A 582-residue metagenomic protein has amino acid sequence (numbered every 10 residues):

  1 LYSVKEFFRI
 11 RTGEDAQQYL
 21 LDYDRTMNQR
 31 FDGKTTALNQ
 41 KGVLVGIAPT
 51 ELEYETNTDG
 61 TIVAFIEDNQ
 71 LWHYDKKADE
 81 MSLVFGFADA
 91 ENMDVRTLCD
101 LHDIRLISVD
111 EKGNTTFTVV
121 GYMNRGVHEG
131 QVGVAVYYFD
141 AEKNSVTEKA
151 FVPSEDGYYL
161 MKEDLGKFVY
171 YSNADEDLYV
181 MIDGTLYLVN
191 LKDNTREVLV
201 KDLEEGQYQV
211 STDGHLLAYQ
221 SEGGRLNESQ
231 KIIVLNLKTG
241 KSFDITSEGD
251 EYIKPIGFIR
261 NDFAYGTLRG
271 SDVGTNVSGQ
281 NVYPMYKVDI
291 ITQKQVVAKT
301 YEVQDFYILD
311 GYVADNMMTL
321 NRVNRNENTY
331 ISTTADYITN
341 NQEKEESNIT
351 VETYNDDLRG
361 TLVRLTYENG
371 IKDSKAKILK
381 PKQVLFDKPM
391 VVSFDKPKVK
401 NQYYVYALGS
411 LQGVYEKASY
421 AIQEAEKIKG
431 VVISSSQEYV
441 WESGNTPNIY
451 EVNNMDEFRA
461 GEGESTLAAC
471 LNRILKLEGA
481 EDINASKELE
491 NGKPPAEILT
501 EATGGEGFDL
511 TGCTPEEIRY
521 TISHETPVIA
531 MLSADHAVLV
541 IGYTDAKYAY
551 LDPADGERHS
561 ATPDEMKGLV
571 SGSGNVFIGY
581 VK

Functional and structural regions predicted by a protein language model:
L1-Q17, D24, D32, A554 (+1 more regions): Exposed beta-sheet edge and beta->alpha loop/turn motif
Y2-F7, D183, E251, S533-V538: Short, surface-exposed coil-to-beta transition loops
L21-V45, L71-T97, H128-L160, M181-K201 (+3 more regions): Surface-exposed loop/turn elements that mediate protein-protein interactions on large endomembrane-trafficking
G42-N69, Y208: Beta-strand-rich domains and repeat architectures in extracellular enzymes and scaffolds, especially beta-propellers
Y54-T61, L106-T115, E163-D164, F168-E176 (+3 more regions): Blade-terminus and WD-like Trp-Asp/Gly-His loop motifs, strongest in beta-propeller folds
A64-N69, F117-R125, F168-T185, V210-L226 (+3 more regions): Beta-strand C-termini and the immediately following turn/loop, strongest in propeller blades
G206, S211, N227, D250-S278 (+2 more regions): Loop/turn-rich, solvent-exposed surfaces of beta-rich toroidal or solenoidal domains
V452-K582: Conserved active-site-adjacent core of cysteine acyl-enzyme catalytic domains
